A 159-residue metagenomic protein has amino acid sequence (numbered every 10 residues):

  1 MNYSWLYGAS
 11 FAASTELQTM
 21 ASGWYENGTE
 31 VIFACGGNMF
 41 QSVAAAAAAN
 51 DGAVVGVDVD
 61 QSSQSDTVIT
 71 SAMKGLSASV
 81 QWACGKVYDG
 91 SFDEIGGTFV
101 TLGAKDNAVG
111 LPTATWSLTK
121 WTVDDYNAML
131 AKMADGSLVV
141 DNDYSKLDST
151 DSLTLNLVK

Functional and structural regions predicted by a protein language model:
M1-K159: A residue-level marker of the well-folded mature domains of exported/periplasmic proteins
